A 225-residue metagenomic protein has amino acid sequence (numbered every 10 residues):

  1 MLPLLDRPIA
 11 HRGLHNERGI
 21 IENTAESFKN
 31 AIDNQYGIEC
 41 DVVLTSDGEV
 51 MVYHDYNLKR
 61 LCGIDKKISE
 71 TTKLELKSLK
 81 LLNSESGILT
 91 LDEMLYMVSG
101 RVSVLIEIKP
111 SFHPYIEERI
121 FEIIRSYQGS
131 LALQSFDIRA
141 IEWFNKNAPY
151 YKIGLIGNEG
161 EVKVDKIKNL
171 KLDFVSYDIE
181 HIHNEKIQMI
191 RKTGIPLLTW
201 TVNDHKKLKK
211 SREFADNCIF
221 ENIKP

Functional and structural regions predicted by a protein language model:
M1-P225: Phosphate-group recognition and catalysis centered on beta-loop-alpha active-site segments
